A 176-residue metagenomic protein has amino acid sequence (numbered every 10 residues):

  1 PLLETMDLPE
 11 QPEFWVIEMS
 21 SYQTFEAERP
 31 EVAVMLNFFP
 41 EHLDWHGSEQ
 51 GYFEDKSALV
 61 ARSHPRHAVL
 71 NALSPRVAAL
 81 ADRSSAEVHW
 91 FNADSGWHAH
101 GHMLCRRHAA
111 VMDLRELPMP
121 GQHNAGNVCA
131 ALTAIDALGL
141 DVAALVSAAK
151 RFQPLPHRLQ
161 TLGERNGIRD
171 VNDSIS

Functional and structural regions predicted by a protein language model:
P1-Q11, D141-A143, S176: Short intrinsically disordered, low-complexity coil segments enriched in acidic
L2, P9-W90, M112-P118: Flexible active-site lid/hinge loop adjacent to a nucleotide/diphosphate and Mg2+-phosphate binding pocket
T5, L80, A148-R151: Residues that form generic nucleotide/phosphate-binding pockets
H46-F53, A86-S176: Adenine nucleotide phosphate-binding catalytic loops in nucleotide-utilizing enzymes
